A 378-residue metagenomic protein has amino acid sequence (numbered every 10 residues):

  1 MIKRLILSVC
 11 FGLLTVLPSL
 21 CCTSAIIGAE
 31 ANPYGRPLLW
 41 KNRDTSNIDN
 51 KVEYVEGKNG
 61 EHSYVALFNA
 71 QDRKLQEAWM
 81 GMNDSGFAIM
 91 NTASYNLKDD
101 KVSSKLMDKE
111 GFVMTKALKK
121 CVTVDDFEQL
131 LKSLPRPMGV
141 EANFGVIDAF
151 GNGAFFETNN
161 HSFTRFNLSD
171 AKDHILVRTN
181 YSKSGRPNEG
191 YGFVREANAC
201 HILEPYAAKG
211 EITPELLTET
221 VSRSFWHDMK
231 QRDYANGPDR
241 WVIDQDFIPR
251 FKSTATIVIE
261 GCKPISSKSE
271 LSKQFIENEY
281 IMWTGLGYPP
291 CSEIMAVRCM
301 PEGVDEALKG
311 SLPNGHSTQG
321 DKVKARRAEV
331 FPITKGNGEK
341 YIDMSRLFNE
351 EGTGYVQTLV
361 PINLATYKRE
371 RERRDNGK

Functional and structural regions predicted by a protein language model:
M1-V9: Bacterial N-terminal signal peptides that target proteins for export
S8-P18: Bacterial N-terminal signal peptides
T23-L75, M80-M82, N91-K119, A142 (+1 more regions): C-terminal, well-structured catalytic/ligand-binding subdomain of enzymes
V113-V124, E128-L134: Acidic, contiguous internal or C-terminal segments within carbohydrate-active enzymes that form a structured patch used
Q129-G145, N152-G153: Secretory/export targeting leaders with adjacent low-complexity proregions
